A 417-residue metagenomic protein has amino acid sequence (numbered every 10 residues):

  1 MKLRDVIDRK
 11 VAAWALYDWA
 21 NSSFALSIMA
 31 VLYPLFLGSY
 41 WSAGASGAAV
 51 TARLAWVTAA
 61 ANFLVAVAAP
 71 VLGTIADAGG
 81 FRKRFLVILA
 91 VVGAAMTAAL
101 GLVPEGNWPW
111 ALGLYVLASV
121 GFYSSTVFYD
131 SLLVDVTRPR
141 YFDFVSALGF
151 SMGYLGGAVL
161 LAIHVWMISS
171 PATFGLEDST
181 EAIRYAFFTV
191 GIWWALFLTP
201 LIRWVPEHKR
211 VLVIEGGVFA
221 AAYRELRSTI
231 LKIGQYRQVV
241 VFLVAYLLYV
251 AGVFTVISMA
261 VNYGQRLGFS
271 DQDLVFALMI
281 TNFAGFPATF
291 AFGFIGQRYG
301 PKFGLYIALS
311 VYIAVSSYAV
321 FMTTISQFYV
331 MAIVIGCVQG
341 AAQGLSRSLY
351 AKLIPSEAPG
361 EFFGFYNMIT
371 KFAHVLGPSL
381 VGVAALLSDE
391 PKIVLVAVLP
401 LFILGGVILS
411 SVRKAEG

Functional and structural regions predicted by a protein language model:
M1-A12, P206-V244: Juxtamembrane intracellular "pre-TM" segments in multi-pass secondary transporters
K2-N62, Q238-A245, Y249-A277: Helix-loop boundary and gating motifs at the non-cytosolic
G47-A48, M167-I192, V383-F402: A membrane-interface helix-boundary motif in multi-pass transporters
V67-F81, P287-P301, A385: Helix-to-loop junctions at the C-terminal end of transmembrane segments in multipass secondary transporters
R84-A99, F303-Y318: Structural signature of the two symmetry-related core transmembrane helices
G101-L114, V320-A332: Helix-loop junctions at membrane interfaces in 12-TM secondary transporters
S124-T137, A341-I354: Intracellular juxtamembrane helix-capping segments at the cytosolic ends of symmetry-related transmembrane helices
W193-W204, V396-G417: Multi-pass alpha-helical transporter architecture, strongest for 12-TM Major Facilitator/SLC carriers used
